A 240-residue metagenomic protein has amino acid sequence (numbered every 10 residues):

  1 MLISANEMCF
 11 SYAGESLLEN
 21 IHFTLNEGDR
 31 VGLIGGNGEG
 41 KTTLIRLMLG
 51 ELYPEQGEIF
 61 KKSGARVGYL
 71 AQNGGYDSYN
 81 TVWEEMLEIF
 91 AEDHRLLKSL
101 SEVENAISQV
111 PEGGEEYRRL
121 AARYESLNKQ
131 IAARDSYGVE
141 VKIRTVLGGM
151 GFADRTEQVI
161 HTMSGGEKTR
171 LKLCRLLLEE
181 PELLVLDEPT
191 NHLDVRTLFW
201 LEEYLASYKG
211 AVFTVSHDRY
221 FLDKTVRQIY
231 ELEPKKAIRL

Functional and structural regions predicted by a protein language model:
M1-L240: ABC ATP-binding cassette signature C-motif
